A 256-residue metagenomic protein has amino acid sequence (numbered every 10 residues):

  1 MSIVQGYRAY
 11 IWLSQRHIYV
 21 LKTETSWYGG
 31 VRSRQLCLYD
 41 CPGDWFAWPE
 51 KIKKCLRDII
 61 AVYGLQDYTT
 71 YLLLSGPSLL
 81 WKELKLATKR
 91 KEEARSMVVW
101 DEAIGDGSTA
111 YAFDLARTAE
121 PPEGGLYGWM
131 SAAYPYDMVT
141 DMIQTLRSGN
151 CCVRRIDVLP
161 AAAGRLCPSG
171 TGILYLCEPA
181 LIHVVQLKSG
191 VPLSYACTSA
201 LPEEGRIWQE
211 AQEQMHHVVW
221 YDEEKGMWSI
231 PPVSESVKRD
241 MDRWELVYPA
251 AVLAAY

Functional and structural regions predicted by a protein language model:
M1-Y256: Hydrophobic/aromatic-enriched cytosolic interaction surfaces used to assemble or bind macromolecules
